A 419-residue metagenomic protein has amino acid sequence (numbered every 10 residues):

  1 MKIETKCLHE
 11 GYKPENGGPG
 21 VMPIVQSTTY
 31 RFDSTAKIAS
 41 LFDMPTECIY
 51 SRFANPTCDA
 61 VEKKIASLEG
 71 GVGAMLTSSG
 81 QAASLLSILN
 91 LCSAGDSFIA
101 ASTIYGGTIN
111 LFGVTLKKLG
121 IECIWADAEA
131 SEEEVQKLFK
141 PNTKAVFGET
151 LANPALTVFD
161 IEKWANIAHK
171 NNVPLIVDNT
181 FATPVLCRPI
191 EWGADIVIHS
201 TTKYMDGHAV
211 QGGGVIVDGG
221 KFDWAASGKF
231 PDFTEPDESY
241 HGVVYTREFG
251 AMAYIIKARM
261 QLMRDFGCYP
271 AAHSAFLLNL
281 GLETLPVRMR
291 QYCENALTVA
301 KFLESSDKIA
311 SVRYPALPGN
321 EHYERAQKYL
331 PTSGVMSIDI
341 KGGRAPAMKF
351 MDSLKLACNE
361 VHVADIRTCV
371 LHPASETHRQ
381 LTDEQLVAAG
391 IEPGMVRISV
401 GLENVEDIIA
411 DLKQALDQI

Functional and structural regions predicted by a protein language model:
M1, G113-V114, E122-I124, K137 (+5 more regions): PLP-dependent enzyme catalytic core of the Aspartate aminotransferase-like
M1-N55, K63: N-terminal "arm"/small-domain region of PLP-dependent enzymes with the aminotransferase-like
C7-K13, A74-S305: Conserved PLP-enzyme active-site core in the AAT-like
T29, G219-F222, I340-G343: Short loop segments at secondary-structure junctions
S34-L85, G107-T115: Conserved N-terminal alpha-helix of the aminotransferase class I/II PLP-enzyme fold
G70, N142, K308-S311, L356 (+1 more regions): Glycine-centered tight turns that cap/initiate beta-strands
V217, S337-K341, S399-G401: Short hydrophobic/aromatic beta-strand micro-patches that form the beta-sheet surface supporting nucleotide- or nucleic
F266-Y269, H273-A275, L280, T284 (+3 more regions): Conserved small-domain helix->loop->beta segment predominantly found in fold-type I
